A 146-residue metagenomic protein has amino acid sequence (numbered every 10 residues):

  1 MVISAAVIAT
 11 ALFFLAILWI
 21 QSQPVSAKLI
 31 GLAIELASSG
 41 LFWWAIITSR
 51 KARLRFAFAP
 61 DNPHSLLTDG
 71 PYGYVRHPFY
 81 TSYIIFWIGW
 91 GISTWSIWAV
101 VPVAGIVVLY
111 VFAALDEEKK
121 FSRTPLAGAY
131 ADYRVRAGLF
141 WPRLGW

Functional and structural regions predicted by a protein language model:
M1-D69, I85-W146: Membrane-anchoring alpha-helices and their flanking helix-loop junctions
T68-D69, G73-T81: Histidine-centered phosphotransfer motif of kinases
